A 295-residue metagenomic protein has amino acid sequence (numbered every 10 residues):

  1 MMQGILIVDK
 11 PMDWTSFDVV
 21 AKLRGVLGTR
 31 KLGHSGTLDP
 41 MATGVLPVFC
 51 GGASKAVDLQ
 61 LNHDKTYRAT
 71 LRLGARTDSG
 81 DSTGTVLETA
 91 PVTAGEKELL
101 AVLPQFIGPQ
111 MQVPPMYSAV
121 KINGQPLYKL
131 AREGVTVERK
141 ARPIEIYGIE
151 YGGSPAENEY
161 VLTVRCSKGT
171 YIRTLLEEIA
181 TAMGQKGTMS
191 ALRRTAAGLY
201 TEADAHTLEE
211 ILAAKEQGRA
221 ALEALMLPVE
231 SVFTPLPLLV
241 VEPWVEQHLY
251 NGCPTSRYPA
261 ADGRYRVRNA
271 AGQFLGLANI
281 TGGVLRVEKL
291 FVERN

Functional and structural regions predicted by a protein language model:
M1-D13, F17-H34, L38, A42 (+3 more regions): Accessory RNA 3′-end/elbow-binding domains used by RNA modification enzymes
M1-S167, I172-H206: Catalytic cores of RNA-modifying enzymes
